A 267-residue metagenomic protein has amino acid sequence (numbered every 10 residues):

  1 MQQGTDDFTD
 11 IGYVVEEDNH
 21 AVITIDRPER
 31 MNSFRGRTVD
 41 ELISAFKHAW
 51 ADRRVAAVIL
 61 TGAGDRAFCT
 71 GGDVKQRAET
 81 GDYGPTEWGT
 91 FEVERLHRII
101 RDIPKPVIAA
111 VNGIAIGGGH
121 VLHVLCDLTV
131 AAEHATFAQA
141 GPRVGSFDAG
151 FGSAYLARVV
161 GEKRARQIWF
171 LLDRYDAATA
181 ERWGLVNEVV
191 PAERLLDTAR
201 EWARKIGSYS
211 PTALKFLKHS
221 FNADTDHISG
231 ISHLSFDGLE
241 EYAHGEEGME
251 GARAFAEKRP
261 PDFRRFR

Functional and structural regions predicted by a protein language model:
M1-T61: Conserved CoA-thioester-binding segment of acyl-CoA-metabolizing enzymes
M1-V22, D26, D173-G207, K215-T225 (+1 more regions): Amphipathic alpha-helical segments at domain termini/boundaries
I23, R27, E41-L42, L60 (+7 more regions): Terminal peptide-recognition signature
R37, E41, E92, I99 (+4 more regions): Charged catalytic carboxylate motif
G62-I99, A115, R143-G145, D226-I228: Glycine- (often His-adjacent) and acidic-residue-rich active-site loop that binds/positions the CoA thioester
R98-P211, H244-R253, R259: Crotonase-fold acyl-CoA enzyme core
I168-W169, A180, S220, D224 (+1 more regions): Helix-loop "lid/cap" segments that line or gate small-molecule binding pockets
